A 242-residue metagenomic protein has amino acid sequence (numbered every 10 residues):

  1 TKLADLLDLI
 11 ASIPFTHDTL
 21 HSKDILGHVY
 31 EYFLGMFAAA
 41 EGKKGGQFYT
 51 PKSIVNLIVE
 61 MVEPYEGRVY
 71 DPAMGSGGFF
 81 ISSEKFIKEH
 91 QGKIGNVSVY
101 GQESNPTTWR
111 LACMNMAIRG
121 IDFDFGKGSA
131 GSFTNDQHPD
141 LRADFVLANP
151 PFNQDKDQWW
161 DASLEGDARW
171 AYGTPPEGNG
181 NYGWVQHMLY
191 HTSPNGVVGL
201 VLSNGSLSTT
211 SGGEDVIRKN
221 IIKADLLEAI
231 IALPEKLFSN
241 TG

Functional and structural regions predicted by a protein language model:
T1-Y65, D124-Q137, A232-K236: Non-catalytic, mostly N-terminal accessory regions of nucleic-acid modification and defense proteins
A4-D5, K44-Q47, G101, G173-E177 (+1 more regions): Alpha-helix N-cap/helix-initiation motif
H17, A39, T50-P51, C113 (+7 more regions): Generic structural "secondary-structure junction" signal
L20-D24, Y49, E103, N179 (+1 more regions): Residue-level detector of secondary-structure boundary/capping sites
K44-A148, N153-D157, R169, S203-G205 (+1 more regions): Conserved S-adenosyl-L-methionine
I58, W109, P175-T241: Conserved Class I SAM-dependent methyltransferase catalytic core
I94-G95, E165, T241-G242: Short, solvent-exposed loop/turn segments at the edges of secondary structure
A162-G173: A short, gly/pro- and small-residue-rich
